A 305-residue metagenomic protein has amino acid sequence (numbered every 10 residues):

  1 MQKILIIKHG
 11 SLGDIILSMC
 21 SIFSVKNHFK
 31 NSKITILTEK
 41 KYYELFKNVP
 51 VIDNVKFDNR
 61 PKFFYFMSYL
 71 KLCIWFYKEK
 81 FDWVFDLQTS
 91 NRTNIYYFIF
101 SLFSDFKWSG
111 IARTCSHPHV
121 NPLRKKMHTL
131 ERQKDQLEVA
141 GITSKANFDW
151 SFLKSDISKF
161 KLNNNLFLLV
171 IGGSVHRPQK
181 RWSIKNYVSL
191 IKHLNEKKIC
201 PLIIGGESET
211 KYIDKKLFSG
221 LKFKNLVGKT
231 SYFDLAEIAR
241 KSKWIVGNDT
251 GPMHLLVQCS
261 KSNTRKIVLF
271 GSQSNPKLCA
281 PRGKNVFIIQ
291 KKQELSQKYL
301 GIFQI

Functional and structural regions predicted by a protein language model:
M1-I305: Catalytic machinery of carbohydrate-active enzymes, primarily nucleotide-sugar-dependent glycosyltransferases
